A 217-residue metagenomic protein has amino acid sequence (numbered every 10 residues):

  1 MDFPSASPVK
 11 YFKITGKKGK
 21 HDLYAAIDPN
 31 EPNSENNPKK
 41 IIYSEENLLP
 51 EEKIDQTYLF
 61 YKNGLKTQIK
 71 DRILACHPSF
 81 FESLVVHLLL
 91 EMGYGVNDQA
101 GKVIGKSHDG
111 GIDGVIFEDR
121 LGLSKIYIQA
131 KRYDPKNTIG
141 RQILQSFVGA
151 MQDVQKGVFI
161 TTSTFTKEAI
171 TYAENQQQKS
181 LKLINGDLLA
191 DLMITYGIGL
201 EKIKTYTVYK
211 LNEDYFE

Functional and structural regions predicted by a protein language model:
M1-E217: Mixed-charge (Asp/Glu-Lys/Arg
